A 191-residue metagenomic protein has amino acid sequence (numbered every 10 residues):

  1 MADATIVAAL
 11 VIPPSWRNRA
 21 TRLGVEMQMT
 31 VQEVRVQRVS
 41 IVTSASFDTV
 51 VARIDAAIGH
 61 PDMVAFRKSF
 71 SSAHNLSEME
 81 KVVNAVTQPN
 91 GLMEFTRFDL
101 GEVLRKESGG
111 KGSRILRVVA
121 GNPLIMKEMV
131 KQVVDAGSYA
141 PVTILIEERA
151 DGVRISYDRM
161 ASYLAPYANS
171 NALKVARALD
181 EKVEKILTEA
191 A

Functional and structural regions predicted by a protein language model:
A2-V11, A20: Acidic, Ala/Val/Gly-enriched low-complexity intrinsically disordered segments
P13-A191: Feature detects long, helix-prone N-terminal segments enriched in hydrophobes
